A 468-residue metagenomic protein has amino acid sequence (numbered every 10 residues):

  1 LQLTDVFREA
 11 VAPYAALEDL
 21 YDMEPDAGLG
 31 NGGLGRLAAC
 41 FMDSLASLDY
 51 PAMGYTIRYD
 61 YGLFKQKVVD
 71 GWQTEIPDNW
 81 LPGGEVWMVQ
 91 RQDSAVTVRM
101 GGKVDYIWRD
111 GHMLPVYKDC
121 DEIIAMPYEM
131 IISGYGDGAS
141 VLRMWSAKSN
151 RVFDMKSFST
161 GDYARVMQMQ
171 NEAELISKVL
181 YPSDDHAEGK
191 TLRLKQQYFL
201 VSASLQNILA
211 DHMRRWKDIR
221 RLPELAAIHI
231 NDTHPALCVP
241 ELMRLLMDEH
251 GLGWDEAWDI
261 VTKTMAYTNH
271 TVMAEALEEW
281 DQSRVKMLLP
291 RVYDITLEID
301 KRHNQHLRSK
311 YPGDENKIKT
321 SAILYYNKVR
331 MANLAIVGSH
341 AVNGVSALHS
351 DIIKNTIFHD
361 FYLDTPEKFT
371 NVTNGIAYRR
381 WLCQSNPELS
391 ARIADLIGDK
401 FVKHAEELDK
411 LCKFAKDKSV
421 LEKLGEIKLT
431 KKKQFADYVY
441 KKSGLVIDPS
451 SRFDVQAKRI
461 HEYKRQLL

Functional and structural regions predicted by a protein language model:
L1-L468: A conserved ligand/cofactor-binding region detector
